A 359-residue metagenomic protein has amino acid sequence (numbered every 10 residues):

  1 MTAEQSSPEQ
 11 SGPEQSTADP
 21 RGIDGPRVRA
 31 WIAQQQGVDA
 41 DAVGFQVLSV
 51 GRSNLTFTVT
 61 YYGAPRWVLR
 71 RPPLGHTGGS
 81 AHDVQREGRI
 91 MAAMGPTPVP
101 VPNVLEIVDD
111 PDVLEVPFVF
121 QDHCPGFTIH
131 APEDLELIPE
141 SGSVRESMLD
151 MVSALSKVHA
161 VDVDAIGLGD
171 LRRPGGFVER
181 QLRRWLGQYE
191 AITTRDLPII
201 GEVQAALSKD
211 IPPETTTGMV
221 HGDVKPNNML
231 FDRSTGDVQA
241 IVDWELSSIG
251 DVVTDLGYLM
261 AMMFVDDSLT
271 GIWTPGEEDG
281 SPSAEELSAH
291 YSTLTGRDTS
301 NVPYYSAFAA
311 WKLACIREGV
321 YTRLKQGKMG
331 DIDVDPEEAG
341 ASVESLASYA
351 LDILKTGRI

Functional and structural regions predicted by a protein language model:
T2-E4, E9-V38: Juxta-kinase regulatory segment immediately upstream of eukaryotic protein kinase catalytic domains
V43-E202, A206-M219, R233-T235: ATP-binding pocket architecture of kinase catalytic cores
R172-R173, D298-A309: All-alpha amphipathic helical-bundle segments outside canonical DNA-binding/catalytic cores that form hydrophobic
M219-H221, P226: Catalytic-loop of the protein kinase fold
V242-S247: Activation of the activation-loop gatekeeper triad in protein kinase-fold domains
T254-T295, A309-Q326: Active-site activation/catalytic loop segments of kinase-like enzymes and analogous catalytic loops in related
R297, C315-I359: Helical subdomain adjoining the active site within ATP-dependent kinase catalytic cores
